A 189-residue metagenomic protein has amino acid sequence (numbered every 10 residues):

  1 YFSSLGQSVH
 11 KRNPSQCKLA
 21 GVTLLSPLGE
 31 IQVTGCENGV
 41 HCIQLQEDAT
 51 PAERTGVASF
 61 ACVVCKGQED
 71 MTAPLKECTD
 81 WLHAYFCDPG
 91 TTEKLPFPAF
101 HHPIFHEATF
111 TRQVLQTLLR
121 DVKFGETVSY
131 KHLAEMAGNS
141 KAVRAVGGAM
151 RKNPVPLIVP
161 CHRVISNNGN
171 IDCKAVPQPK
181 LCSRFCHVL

Functional and structural regions predicted by a protein language model:
Y1-S140, C186-L189: Basic nucleic-acid-binding alpha-helical/helix-turn surface characteristic of O6-alkylguanine DNA
C42, A99-H102, S166-N167, C173-V176: Generic structural "secondary-structure junction" signal
S59-C62, I165, Q178-P179: Short glycine/proline- and charge-enriched loop/turn segments that cap or connect secondary-structure elements
K141-N153: Regulatory, non-catalytic segments
K152, I165-S166: Short Gly/Pro-enriched loop/turn and capping motifs at secondary-structure junctions
L157-I165: Short Lys/Arg-enriched helix C-cap and helix-to-coil transition segments that create basic nucleic-acid-contact patches
N167-L189: …primarily DNA-binding HTH/wHTH and HhH modules…
